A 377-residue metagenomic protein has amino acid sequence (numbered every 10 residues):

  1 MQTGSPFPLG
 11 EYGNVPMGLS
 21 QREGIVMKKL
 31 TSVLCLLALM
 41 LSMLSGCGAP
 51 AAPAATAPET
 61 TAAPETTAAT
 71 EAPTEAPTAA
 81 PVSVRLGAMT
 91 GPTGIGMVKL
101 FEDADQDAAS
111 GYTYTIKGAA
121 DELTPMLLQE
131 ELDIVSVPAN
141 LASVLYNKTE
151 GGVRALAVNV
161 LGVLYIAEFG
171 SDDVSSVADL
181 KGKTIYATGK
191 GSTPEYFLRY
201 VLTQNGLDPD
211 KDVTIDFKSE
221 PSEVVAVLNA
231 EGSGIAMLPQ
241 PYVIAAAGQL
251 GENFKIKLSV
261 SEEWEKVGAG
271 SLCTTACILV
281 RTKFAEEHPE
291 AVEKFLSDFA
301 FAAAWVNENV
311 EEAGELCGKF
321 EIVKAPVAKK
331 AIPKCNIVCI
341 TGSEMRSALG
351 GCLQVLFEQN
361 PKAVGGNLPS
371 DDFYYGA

Functional and structural regions predicted by a protein language model:
M1-V26: Short, Lys/Arg-enriched N-terminal segments with co-localized hydrophobic residues within the first ~10-30 amino acids
I25-L34: Bacterial N-terminal signal peptides that target proteins for export
A38-M43, L356: Hydrophobic core
L44-T56: Bacterial lipoprotein signal-peptidase II cleavage site
A69, A76-F217, G234, Q240 (+1 more regions): Short, glycine-/small- and polar/acidic-enriched structural segments that line small-molecule recognition paths
N140-L141, T149, S222-L316: Pocket-lining segment of extracytoplasmic ligand-binding domains
A285-Q359: Secondary-structure end/capping motifs
G350, Q354-A377: Conserved C-terminal helix/tail region of periplasmic/extracytoplasmic solute-binding proteins
